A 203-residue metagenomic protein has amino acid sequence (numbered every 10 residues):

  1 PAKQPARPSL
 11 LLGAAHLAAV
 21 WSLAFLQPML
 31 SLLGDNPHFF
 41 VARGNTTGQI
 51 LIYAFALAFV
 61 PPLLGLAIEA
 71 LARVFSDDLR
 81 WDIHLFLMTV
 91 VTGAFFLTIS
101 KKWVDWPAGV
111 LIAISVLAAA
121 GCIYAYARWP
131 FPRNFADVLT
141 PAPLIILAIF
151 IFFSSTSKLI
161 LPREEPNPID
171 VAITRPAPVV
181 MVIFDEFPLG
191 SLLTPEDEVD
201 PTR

Functional and structural regions predicted by a protein language model:
P1-L159: Transmembrane and membrane-interface helices of multi-pass, inner-membrane envelope-modifying transferases
T156-R203: Active-site-proximal N-terminal segment of extracellular/periplasmic enzymes that hydrolyze or transfer
